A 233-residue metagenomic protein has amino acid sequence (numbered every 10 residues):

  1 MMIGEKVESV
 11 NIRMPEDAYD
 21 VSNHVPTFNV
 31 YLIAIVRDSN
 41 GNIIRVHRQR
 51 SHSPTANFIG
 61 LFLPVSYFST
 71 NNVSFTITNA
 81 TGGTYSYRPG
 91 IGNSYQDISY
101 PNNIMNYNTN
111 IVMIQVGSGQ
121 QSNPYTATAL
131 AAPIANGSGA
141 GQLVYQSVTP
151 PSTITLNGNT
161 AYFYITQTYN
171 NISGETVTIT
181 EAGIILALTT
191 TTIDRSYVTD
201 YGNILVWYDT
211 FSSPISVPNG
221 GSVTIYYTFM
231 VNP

Functional and structural regions predicted by a protein language model:
M1-T180, A187-P233: Small cysteine-rich, disulfide-bonded extracellular modules of the LU/uPAR three-finger superfamily and closely related
